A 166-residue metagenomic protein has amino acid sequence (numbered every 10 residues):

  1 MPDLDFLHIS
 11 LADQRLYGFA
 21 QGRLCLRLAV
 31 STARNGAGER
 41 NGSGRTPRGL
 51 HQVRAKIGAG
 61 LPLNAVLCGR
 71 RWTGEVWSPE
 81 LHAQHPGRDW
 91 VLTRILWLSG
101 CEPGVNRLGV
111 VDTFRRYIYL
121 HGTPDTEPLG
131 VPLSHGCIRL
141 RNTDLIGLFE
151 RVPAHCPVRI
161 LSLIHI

Functional and structural regions predicted by a protein language model:
P2-R115: Gly/Pro-biased beta-strand-loop elements
K56, G122-T123: Active-site-proximal beta-strand/loop segments in catalytic clefts of secreted hydrolases
L96, I164-I166: Conserved small/polar residues in nucleotide/adenosyl-binding loops
C101-G104, P124-E127, T143-I146: Short Gly/Pro-enriched loop/turn and capping motifs at secondary-structure junctions
V110, Y117-H121, E127: Glycine-rich active-site loops that engage anionic ligands at enzyme catalytic sites
E127-G136: Short, basic/aromatic beta-hairpin or loop at an interaction surface
G136-I164: N-terminal targeting pre-sequences for secretion and organelle import
